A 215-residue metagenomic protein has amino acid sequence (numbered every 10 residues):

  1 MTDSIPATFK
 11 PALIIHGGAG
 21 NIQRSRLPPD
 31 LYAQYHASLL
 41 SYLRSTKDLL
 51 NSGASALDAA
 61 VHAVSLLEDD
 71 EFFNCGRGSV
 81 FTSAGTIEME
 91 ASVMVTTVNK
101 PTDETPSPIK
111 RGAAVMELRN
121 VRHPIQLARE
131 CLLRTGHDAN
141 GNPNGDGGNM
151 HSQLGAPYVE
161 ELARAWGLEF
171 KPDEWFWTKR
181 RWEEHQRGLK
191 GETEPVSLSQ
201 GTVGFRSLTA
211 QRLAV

Functional and structural regions predicted by a protein language model:
M1-V215: Alpha/propeptide regions of enzymes that mature by internal proteolysis
